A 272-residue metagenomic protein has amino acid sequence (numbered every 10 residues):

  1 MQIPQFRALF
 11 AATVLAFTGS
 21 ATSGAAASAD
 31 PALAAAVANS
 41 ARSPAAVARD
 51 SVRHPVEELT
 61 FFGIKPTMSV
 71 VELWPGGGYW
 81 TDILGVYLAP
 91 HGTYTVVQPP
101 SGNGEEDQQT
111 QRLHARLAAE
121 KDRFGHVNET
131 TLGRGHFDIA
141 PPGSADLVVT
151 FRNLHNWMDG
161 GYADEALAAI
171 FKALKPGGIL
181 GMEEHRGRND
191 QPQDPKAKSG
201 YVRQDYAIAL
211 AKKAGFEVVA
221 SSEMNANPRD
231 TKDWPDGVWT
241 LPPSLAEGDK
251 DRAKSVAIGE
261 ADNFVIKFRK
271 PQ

Functional and structural regions predicted by a protein language model:
L33-F61, K65: Class I SAM-dependent methyltransferase Rossmann-like catalytic core, especially the SAM/SAH-binding loop
P66-G76: Conserved class I S-adenosyl-L-methionine
G85, A163-P176: A short glycine-rich, Lys/Arg-flanked "PGG" loop and its adjoining helix->strand segment in the class I
L88-A89, W157-M158, L174-P176: Helix-to-beta-strand junctions that scaffold the AdoMet/dcAdoMet cofactor pocket in Class I SAM-dependent enzymes
Q108-F137: S-adenosyl-L-methionine
D138-V148: A short acidic, Gly/Pro-enriched loop at the edge of an enzyme's catalytic core that lines a small-molecule cofactor
G177-H185: Conserved beta-strand signature within the Rossmann-like core of class I S-adenosyl-L-methionine
S255-Q272: C-terminal lobe and adjacent flexible extensions of AdoMet/dcAdoMet transferase-like proteins
